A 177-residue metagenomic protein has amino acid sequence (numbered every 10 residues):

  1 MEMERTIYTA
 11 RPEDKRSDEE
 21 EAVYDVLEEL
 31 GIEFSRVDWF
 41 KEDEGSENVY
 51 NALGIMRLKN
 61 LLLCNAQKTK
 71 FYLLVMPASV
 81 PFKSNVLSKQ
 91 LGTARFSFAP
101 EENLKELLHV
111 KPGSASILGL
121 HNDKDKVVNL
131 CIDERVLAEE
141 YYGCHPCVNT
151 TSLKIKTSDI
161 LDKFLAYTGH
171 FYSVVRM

Functional and structural regions predicted by a protein language model:
M1-M177: Extended, low-hydrophobicity, polar/charged segments
